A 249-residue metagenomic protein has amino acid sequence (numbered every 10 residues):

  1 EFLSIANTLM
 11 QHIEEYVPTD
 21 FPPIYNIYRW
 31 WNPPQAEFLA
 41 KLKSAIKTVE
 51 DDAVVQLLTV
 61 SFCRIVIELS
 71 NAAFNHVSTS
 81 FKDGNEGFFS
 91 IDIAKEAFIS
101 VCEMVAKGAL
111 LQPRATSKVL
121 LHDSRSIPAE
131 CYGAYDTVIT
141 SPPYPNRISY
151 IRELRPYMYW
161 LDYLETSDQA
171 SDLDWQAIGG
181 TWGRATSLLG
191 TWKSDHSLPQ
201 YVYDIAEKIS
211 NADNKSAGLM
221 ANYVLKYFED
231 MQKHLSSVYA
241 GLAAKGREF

Functional and structural regions predicted by a protein language model:
E1-L110, I151-G218, Y239: Class I S-adenosyl-L-methionine-dependent methyltransferase module
P113-S126: Conserved SAM-binding strand-loop segment of SAM-dependent methyltransferases
S126-I139, R147: A short acidic, Gly/Pro-enriched loop at the edge of an enzyme's catalytic core that lines a small-molecule cofactor
P142: Conserved binding/catalytic microenvironments
G218-E229: Short, contiguous acidic/charged loop-to-helix segments that flank catalytic cores in large enzymes
F228-A244: A short glycine-rich, Lys/Arg-flanked "PGG" loop and its adjoining helix->strand segment in the class I
R247-E248: Short glycine-centered segments of the SAM/dcSAM-binding site in methyltransferase folds
